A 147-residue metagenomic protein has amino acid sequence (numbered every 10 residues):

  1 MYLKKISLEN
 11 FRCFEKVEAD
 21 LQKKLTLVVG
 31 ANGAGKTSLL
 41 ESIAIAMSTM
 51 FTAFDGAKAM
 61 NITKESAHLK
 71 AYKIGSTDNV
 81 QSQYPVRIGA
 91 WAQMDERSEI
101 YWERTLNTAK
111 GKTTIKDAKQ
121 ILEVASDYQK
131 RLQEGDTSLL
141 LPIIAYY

Functional and structural regions predicted by a protein language model:
M1-Y147: P-loop NTPase switch/coupling surface
